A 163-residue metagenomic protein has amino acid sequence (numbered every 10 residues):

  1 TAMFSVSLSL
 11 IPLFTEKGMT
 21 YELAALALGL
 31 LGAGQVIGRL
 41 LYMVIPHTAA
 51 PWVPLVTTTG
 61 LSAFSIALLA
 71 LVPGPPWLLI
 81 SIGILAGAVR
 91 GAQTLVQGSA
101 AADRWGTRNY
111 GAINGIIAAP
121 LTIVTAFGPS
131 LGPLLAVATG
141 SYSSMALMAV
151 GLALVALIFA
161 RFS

Functional and structural regions predicted by a protein language model:
T1-L40, G128: Extracytoplasmic gate region of multi-pass secondary transporters
F14-T15, I45-P46, L131-G140: Interfacial helix-cap and linker-helix signal at transmembrane-aqueous boundaries of multi-pass secondary transporters
G38-P51, A136: Helix-to-loop junctions at the C-terminal end of transmembrane segments in multipass secondary transporters
V53-L68, V150: Structural signature of the two symmetry-related core transmembrane helices
L71-S81: Helix-loop junctions at membrane interfaces in 12-TM secondary transporters
A92-W105: Intracellular juxtamembrane helix-capping segments at the cytosolic ends of symmetry-related transmembrane helices
L134-L152: A membrane-interface helix-boundary motif in multi-pass transporters
V150-S163: Multi-pass alpha-helical transporter architecture, strongest for 12-TM Major Facilitator/SLC carriers used
